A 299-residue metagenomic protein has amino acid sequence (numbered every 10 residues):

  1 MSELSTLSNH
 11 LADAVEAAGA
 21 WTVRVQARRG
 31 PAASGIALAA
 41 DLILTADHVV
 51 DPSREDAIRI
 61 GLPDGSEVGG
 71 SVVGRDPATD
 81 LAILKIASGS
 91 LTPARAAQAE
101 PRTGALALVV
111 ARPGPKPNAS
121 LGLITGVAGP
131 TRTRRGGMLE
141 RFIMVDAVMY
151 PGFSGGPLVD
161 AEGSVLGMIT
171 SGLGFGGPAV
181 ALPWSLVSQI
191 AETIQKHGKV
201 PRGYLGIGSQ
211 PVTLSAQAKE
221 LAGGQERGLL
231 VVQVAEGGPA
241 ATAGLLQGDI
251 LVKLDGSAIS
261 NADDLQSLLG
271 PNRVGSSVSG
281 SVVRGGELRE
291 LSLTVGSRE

Functional and structural regions predicted by a protein language model:
M1-V15, V109, A161, V165-E226 (+6 more regions): C-terminal cap/linker of serine protease catalytic domains
S2-E3, T22, A27-N118, F142-I143 (+8 more regions): Conserved active-site neighborhood of the chymotrypsin/trypsin-like protease fold
G19-W21, A82, I86-A94, N118-G177 (+2 more regions): Active-site region of chymotrypsin-like
A32-A33, F153-G155, L229-V231, L246-Q247 (+1 more regions): Short loop/turn microsegments at loop-to-beta-strand junctions
L38-A39, D160-A161, D255, R284: A cytosolic small-molecule/anion-sensing beta-strand core signal
A40-L44, L166, A240-D263: Conserved PDZ fold ligand-binding element
G152-P157, T213-A222, A235-K253, L268: PDZ/PDZ-like domain micro-motif
